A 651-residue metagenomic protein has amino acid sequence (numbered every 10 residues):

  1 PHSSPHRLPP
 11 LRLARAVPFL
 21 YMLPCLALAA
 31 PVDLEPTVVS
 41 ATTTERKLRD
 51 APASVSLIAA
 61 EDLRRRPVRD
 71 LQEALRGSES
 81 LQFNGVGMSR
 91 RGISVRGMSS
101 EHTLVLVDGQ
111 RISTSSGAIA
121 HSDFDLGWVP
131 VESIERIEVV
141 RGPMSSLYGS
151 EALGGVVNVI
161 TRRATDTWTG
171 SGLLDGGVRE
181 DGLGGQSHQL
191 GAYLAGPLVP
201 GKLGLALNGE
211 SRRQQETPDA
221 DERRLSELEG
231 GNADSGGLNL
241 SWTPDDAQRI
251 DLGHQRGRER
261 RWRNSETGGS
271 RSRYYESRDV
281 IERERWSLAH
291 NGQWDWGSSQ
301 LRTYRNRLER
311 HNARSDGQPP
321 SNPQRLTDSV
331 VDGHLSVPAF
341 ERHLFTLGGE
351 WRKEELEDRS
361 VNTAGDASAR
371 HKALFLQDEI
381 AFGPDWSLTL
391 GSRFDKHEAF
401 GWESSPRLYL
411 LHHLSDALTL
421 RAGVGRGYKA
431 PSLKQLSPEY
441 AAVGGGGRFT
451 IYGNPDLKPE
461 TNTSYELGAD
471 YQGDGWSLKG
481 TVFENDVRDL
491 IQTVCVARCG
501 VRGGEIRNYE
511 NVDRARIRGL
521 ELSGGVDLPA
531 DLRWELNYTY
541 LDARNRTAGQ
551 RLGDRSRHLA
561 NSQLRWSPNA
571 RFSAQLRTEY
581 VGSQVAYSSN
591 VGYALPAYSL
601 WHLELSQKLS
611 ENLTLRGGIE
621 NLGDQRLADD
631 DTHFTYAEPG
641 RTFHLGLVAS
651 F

Functional and structural regions predicted by a protein language model:
Q72-T114: Extracytoplasmic beta-strand/coil segments of soluble accessory domains associated with Gram-negative outer-membrane
S94, R111-R141: Short acidic/polar hinge/loop motifs at secondary-structure boundaries that mediate gating or recognition
G127-L173, S650: A beta-strand signature from Gram-negative outer-membrane beta-barrel systems, especially the internal plug domain
T165-D279: Periplasmic-side early beta-strands and strand-to-turn transitions of outer-membrane beta-barrels
L173, F345, A381-S387, F483-D486 (+2 more regions): Gram-negative outer-membrane beta-barrel transporters
A195-L198, N208, T243, A422 (+2 more regions): Conserved C-terminal beta-signal and adjacent last beta-strands/turns of outer-membrane beta-barrel proteins
R258-R260, T267, E355, E398-F400 (+6 more regions): Surface-exposed extracellular loop regions of Gram-negative outer-membrane beta-barrel proteins, predominantly
R325-V337, A373-F375, N454-K458, S464 (+4 more regions): Outer membrane beta-barrel strand-and-loop segments of large Gram-negative receptors, especially TonB-dependent
